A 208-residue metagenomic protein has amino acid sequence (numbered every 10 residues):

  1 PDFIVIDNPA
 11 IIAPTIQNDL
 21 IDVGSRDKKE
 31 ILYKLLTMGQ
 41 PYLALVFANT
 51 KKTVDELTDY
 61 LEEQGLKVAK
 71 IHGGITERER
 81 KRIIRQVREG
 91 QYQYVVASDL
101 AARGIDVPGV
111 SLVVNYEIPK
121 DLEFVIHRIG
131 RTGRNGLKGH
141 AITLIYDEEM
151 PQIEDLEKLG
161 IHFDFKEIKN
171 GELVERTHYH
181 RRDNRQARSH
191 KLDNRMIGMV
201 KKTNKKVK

Functional and structural regions predicted by a protein language model:
P1-T177: Conserved helicase RecA-like core
H162-K208: Non-catalytic, charged low-complexity extensions flanking SF2 helicase motor domains
